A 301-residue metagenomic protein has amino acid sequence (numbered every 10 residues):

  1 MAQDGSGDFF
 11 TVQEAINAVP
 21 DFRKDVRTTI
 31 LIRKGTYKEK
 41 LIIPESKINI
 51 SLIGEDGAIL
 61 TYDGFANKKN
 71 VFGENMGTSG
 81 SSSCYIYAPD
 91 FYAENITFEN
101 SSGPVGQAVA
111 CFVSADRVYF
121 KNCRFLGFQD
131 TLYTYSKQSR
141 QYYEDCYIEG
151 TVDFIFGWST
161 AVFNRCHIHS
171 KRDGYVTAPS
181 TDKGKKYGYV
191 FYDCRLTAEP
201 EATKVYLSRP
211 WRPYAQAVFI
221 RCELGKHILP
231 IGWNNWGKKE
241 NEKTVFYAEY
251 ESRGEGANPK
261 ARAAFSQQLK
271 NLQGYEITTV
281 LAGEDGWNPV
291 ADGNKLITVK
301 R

Functional and structural regions predicted by a protein language model:
M1-R301: Sequence-level preference for short, compositionally simple segments enriched in small aliphatic or small polar residues
